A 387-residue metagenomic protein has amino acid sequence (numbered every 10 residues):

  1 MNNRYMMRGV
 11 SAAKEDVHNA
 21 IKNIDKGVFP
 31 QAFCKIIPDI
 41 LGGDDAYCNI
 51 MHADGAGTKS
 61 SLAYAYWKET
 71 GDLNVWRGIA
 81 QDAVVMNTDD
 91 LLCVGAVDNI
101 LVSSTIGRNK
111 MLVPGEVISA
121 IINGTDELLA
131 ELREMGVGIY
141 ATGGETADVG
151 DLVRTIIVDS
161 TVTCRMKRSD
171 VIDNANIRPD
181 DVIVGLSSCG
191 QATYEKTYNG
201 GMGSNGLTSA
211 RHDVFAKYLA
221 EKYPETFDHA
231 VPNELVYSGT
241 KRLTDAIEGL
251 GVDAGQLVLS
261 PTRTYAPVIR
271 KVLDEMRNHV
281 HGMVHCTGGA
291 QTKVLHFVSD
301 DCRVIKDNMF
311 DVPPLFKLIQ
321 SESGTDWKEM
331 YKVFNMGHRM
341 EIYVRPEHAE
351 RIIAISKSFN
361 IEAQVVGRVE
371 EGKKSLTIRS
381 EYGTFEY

Functional and structural regions predicted by a protein language model:
M1-Y387: Helix-biased detector of long, well-ordered alpha-helical tracts
